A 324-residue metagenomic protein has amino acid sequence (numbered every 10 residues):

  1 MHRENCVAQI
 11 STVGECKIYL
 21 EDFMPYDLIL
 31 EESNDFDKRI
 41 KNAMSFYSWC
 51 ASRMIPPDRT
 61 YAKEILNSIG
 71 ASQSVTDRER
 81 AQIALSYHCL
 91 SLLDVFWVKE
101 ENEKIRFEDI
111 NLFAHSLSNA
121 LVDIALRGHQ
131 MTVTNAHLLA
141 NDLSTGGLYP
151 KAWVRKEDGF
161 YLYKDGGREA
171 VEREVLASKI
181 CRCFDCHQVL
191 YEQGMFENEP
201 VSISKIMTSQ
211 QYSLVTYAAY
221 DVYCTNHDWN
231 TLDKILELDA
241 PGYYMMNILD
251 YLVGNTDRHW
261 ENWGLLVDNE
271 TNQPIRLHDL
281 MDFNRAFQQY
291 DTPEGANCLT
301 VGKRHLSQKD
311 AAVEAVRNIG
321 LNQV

Functional and structural regions predicted by a protein language model:
M1-I248, L252-G254, L266-V324: Phosphate/dinucleotide-binding and metal-coordinating scaffold of catalytic cores in nucleotide-dependent enzymes
H259, G264-V267: Conserved protein-kinase catalytic-loop segment immediately C-terminal to the catalytic Asp of the HRD motif
